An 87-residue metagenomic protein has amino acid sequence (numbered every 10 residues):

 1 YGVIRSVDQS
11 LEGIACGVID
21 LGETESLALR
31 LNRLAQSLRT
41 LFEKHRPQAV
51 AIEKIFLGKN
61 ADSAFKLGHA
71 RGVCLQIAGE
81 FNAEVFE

Functional and structural regions predicted by a protein language model:
Y1-E87: Phosphate- and other anionic-substrate recognition elements at nucleic-acid/protein interfaces
